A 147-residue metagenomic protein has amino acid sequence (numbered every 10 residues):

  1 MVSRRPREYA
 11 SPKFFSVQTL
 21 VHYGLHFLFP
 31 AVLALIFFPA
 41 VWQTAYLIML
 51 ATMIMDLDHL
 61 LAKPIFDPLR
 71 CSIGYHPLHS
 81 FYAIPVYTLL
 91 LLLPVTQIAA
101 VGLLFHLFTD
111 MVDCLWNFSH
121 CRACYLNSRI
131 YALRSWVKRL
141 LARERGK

Functional and structural regions predicted by a protein language model:
M1-K147: N-terminal membrane-targeting hydrophobic helices
